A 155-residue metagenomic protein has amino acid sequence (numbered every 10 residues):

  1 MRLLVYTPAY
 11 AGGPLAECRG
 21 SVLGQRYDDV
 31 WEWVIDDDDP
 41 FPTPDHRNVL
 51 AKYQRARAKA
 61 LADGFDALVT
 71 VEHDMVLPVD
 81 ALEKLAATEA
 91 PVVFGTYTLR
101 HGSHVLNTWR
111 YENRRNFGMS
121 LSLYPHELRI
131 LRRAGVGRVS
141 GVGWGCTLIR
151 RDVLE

Functional and structural regions predicted by a protein language model:
R2-Y6: Cell-envelope/extracellular polymer assembly enzymes that use nucleotide-activated donors
T7-A9, V71: Short beta-strand/turn micro-motifs composed of small residues that flank or help shape donor/cofactor-binding pockets
A9-V30: Short, acidic, metal-binding catalytic loop of nucleotide-sugar glycosyltransferases
Y27, L61-A62, A86: Residue-level signal for alpha-helix termini/capping positions
W31-D66: Active-site-proximal specificity loops/subdomain of glycosyltransferases
G64-V76: Short beta-strand-to-loop acidic/aromatic patch adjacent to the donor-nucleotide binding site
P78-E155: Conserved catalytic core of nucleotide-sugar-dependent glycosyltransferases
